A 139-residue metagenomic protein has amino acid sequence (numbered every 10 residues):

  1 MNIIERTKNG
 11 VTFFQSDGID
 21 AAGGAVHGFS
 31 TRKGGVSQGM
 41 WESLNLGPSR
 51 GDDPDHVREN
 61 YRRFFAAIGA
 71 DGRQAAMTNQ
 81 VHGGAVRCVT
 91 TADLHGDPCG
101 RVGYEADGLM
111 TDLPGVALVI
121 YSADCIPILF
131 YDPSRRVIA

Functional and structural regions predicted by a protein language model:
M1-A139: Active-site microenvironment for binding and transforming phosphate-containing groups
